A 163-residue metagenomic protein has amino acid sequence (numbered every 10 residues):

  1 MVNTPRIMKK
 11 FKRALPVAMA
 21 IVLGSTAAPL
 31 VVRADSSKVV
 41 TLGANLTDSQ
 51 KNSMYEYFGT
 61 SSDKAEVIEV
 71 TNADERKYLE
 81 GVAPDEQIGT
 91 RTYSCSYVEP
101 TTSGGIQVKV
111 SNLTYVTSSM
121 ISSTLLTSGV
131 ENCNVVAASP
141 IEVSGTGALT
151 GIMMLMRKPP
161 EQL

Functional and structural regions predicted by a protein language model:
T4-V17: Bacterial N-terminal signal peptides that target proteins for export
A18-T26: Bacterial N-terminal signal peptides
S25-S36: Sec-dependent signal peptide cleavage junction
D35, Y55, Y93: Anaerobic metallocofactor- and corrinoid-dependent redox/one-carbon enzyme cores, especially those from methanogenesis
K38-L42, V108-V110: Short cationic amphipathic helices and targeting signals
T41-V70: N-terminal targeting signals for Sec/Tat export/insertion, comprising classic cleavable signal peptides
G59-I88: N-terminal, post-signal-peptide region of Sec/Tat-exported proteins
A83-C95, E99-L163: Mature extracellular/secreted ectodomains of secretory-pathway proteins
